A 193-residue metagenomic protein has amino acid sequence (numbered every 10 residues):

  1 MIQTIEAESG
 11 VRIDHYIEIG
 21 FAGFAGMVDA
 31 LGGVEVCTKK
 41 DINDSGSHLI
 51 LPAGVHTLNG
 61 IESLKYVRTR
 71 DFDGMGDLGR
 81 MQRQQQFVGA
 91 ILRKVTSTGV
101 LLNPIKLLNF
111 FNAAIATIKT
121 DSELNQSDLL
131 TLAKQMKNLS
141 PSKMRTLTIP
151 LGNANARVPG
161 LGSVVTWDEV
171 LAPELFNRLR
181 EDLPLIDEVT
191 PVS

Functional and structural regions predicted by a protein language model:
Q3-A7, D14, A22-D29, K65 (+7 more regions): Solvent-exposed, polar/charged alpha-helical surfaces in well-ordered, non-transmembrane soluble domains, broadly
V11, G33-V34, S142, L185: Short, well-ordered coil loops that connect the C-terminus of an alpha-helix to the N-terminus of a beta-strand
R12-E18, V34-K39: Short, well-structured beta-strand/strand-turn elements
I13, I17-G20, V55-N59, D73-Q84 (+6 more regions): Extracytoplasmic/periplasmic, Sec-exported soluble proteins
H15-E18, Y66, R145-T148: Structural recognition of the beta-strand scaffold that forms the well-ordered cores of secreted hydrolase catalytic
I19-F21, K39-K40, R70, I149-G152: Active-site-proximal beta-strand/loop segments in catalytic clefts of secreted hydrolases
A25-A113, I118: Flexible, polar/acidic helix-loop-strand segments at domain edges
K119-S193: C-terminal solvent-exposed extensions
